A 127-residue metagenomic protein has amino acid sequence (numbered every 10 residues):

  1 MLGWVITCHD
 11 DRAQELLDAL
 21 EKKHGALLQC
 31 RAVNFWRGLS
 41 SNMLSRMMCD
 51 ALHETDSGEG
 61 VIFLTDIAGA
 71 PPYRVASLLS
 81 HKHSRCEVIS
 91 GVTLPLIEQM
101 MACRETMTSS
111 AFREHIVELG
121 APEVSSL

Functional and structural regions predicted by a protein language model:
M1-L127: N-terminal loops that bind phosphate or other acidic moieties and the adjacent beta-alpha structural core
